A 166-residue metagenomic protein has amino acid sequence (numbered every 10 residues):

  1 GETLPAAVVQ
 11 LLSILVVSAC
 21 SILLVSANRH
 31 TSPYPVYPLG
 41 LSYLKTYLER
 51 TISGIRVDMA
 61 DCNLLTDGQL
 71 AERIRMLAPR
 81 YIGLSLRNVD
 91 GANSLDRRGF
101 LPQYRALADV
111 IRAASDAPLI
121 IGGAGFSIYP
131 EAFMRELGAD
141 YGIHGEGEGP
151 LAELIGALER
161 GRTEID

Functional and structural regions predicted by a protein language model:
E2-Q10: Extreme N-terminal basic, low-complexity initiation segments that serve as generic localization/processing leaders
V17-C20, I165: Sequence-level motif detector for i,i+2 pairs with an aromatic at +2
C20-P33, R87: Nucleotide-activated donor-dependent transferases that construct or modify glycoconjugates
T31-L41: Glycine- and acidic-residue-enriched helix-capping/strand-helix junction motifs
Y37, Y47, T51, R56-D166: Glycine-rich beta-alpha loop elements in corrinoid/cobalamin-binding modules across cobalamin-dependent enzymes
